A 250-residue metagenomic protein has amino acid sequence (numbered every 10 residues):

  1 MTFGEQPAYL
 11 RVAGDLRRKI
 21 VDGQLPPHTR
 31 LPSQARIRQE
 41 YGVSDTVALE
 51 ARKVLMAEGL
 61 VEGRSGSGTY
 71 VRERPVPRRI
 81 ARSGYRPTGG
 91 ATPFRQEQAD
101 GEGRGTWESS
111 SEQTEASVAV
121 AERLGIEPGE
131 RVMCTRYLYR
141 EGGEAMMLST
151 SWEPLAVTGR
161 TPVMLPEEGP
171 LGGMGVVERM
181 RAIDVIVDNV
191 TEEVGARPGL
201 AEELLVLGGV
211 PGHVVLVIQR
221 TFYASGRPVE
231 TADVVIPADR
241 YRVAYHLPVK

Functional and structural regions predicted by a protein language model:
M1-T46, E50-K53, A57, R82 (+1 more regions): Extreme N-terminal segment that seeds HTH/winged-HTH DNA-binding domains in transcriptional regulators
R17, A35, R52, R95 (+3 more regions): Short glycine-/small-residue-rich flexible loop motifs, especially phosphate/cofactor-binding loops
K19-I20, L55, E97-Q98, A121 (+2 more regions): Hydrophobic alpha-helix position signal
R30-S33, G63-V76: Short, Lys/Arg-rich nucleic-acid/phosphate-binding segment
P77-G101, T106: Interdomain hinge/linker segments and adjacent boundary elements that couple functional modules
R104-K250: C-terminal all-alpha effector/ligand-binding and dimerization domain of prokaryotic HTH-type transcriptional repressors
